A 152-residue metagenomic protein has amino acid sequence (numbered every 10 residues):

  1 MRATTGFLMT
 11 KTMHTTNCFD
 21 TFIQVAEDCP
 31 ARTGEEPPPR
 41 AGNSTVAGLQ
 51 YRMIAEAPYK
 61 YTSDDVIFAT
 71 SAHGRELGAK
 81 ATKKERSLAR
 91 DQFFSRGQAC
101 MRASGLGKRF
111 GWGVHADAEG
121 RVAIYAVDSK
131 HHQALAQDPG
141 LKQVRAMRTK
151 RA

Functional and structural regions predicted by a protein language model:
F7-F68: Long, contiguous N-terminal structural blocks used for assembly/anchoring
F19-F22, Q98, V144: Generic secondary-structure boundary/loop-capping signal
A69-H132: Amphipathic protein-protein interaction modules
Q137-A152: A recognition module on extended beta-rich or small alphabeta surfaces enriched in W/G with H and D/E
